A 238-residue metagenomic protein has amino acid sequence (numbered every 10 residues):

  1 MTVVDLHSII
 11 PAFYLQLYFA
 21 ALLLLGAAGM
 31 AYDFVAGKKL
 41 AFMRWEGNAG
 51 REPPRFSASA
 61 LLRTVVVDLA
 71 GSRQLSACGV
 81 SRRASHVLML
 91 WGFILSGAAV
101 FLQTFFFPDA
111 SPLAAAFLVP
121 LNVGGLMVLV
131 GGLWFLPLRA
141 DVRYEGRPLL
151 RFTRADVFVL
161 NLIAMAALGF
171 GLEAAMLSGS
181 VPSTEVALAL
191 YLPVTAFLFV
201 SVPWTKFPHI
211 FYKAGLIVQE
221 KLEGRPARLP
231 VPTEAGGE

Functional and structural regions predicted by a protein language model:
M1-E238: Membrane-embedded alpha-helical bundles of multi-pass integral membrane proteins
